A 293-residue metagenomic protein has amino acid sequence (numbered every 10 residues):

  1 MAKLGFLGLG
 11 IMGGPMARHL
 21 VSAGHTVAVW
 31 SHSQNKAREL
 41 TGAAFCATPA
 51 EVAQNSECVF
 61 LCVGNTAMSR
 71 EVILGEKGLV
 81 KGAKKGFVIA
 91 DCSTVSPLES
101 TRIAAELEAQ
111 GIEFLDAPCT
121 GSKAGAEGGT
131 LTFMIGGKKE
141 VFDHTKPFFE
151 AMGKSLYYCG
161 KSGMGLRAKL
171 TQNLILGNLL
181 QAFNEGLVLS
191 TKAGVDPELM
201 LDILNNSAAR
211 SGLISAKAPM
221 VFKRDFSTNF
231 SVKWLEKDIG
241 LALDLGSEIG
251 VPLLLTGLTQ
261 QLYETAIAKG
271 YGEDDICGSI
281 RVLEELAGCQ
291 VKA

Functional and structural regions predicted by a protein language model:
M1-L61, F87, C92-S93, K123: NAD(P)+-binding Rossmann beta1-loop-alpha1 motif at the extreme N-terminus of oxidoreductases
S33, N65, K138: Residues in the short beta-alpha loop(s) of Rossmann-like NAD(P)-binding domains
P49-L61, N65-E113: Rossmann-fold NAD(P) dinucleotide-binding segment
I89, T94-L174: Rossmann-fold dinucleotide-binding core
G129, F133-G136, Y157, K161-A193 (+3 more regions): Active-site-proximal catalytic alpha-helix in oxidoreductases
L166, R210-C277: Interdomain hinge/lid region at the active-site interface of Rossmann-like NAD(P)-dependent oxidoreductases
A268-A293: NAD(P)-dependent dehydrogenase/reductase Rossmann-like domain
